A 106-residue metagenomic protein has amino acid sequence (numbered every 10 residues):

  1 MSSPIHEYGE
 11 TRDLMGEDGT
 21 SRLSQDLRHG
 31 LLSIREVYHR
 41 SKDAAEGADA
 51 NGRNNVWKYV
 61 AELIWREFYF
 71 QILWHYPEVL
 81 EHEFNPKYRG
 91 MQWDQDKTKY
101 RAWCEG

Functional and structural regions predicted by a protein language model:
S2-G106: Gly/Thr-rich phosphate-binding loop signature of adenosyl cofactor/nucleotide-binding cores
